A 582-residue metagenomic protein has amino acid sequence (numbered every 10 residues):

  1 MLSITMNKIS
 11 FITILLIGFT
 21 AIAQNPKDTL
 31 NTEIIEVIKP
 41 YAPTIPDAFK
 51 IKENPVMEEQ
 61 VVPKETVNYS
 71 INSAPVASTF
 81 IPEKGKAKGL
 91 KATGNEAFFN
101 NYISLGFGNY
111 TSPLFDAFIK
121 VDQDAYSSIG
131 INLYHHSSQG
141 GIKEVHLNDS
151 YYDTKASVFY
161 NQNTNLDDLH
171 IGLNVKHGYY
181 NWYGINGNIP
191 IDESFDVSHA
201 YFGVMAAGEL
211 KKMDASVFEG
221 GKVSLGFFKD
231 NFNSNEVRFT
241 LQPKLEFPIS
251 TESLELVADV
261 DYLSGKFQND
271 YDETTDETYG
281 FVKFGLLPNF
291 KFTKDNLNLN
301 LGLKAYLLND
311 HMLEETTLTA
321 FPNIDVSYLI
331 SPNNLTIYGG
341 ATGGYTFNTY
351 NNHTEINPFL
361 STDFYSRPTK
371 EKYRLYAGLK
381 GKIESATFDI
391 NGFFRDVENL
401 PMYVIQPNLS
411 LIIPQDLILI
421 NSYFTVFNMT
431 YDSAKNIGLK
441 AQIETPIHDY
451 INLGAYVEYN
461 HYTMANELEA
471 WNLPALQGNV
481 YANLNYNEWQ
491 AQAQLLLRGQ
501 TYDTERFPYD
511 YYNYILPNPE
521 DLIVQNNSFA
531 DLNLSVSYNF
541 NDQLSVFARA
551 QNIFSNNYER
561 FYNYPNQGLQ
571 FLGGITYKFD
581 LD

Functional and structural regions predicted by a protein language model:
L15-A23: Hydrophobic h-region of N-terminal signal peptides that target proteins for export in Gram-negative bacteria
A23-T93: N-terminal periplasmic/intermembrane-space "pro-region" immediately following the signal or transit peptide
E83-K88, G94-I103, F107-E144, N148-T154: Outer-membrane beta-barrel translocator/receptor signature
F98, I103-G106, N298-D582: Exposed, low-structure sequence patches enriched in small/polar residues
A117-V121, I131, A156-Q162, V204-K212 (+10 more regions): Residues on the lipid-exposed face of transmembrane beta-strands in outer-membrane beta-barrel proteins
V121-I142, V257-D259, Y279-D310, P446-H461: Surface-exposed extracellular loop regions of Gram-negative outer-membrane beta-barrel proteins
S138-Y151, K155, G172-F218, K222-R238: Flexible loop and strand-edge segments within Gram-negative outer membrane beta-barrel domains
D196-E209, S224-N296: Outer-membrane beta-barrel transmembrane domain signature of Gram-negative proteins, especially the mid-to-C-terminal
